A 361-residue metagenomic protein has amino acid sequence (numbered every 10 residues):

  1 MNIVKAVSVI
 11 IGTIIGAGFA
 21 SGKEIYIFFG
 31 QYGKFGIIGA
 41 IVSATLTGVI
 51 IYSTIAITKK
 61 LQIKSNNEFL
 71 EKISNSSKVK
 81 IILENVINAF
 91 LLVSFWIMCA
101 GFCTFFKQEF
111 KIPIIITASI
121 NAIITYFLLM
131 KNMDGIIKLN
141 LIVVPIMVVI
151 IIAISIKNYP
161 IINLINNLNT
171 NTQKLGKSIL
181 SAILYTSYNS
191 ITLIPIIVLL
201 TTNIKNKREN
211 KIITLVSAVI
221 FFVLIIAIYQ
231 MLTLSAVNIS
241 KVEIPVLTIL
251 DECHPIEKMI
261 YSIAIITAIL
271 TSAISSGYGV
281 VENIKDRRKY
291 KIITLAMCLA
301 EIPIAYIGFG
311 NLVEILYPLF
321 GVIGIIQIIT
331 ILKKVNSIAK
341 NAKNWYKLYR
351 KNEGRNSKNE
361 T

Functional and structural regions predicted by a protein language model:
N2-A20, G39, I87-L91, F95 (+3 more regions): Hydrophobic, membrane-embedded alpha-helices of multi-pass small-molecule transporters
V4, F29-I55, N210-F222, P318-I325: Extracellular loop-to-transmembrane helix junctions
I14-I15, G39-A40, I73-E84, V143-N158 (+3 more regions): Small-residue-rich segments of transmembrane alpha-helices in multi-pass membrane proteins, especially helix faces
A17, L92, C99, T125 (+3 more regions): Hydrophobic alpha-helical segments and their helix-loop junctions in multi-pass secondary transporters
Q31-I37, L61-L91, Q108-P113, V246-Y261 (+1 more regions): Transmembrane-helix boundary/entry motifs in multi-pass membrane transporters
I41-N67, M231, S235: Juxtamembrane transmembrane-helix boundary signature
I51-I55, L184-Y185, S217-I249: Extracellular/periplasmic helix-exit of transmembrane alpha-helices
F102-F106, P113-I123, L128-N158, V313-I331: Membrane-interface loop-to-helix entry segments
